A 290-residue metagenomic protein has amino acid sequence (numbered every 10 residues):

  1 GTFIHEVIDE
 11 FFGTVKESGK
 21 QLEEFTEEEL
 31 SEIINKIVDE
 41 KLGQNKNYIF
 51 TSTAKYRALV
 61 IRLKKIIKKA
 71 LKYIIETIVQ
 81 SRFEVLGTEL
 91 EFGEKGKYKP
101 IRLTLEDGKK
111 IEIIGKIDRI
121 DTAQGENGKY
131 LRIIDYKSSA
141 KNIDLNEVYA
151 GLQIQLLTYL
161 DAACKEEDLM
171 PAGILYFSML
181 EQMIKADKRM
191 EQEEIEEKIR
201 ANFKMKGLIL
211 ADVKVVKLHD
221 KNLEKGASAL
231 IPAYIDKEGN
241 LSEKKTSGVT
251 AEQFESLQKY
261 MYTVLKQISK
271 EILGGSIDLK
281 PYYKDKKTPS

Functional and structural regions predicted by a protein language model:
G1-S290: Structural signature of nuclease core domains in nucleic-acid processing machines
